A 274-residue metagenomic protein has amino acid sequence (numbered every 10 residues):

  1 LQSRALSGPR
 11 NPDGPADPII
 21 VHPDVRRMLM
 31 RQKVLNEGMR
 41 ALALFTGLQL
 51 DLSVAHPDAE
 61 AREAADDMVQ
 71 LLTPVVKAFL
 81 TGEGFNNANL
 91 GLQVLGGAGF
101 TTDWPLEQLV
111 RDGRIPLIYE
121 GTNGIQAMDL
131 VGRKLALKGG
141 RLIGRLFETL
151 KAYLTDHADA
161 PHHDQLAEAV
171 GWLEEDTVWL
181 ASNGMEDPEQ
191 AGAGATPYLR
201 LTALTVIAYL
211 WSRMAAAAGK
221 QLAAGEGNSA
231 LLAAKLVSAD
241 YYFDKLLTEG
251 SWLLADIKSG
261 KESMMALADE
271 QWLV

Functional and structural regions predicted by a protein language model:
L1-P15, L35-P57, L80-A98, K134-A160 (+3 more regions): Long, well-ordered alpha-helical segments
N11-E63, T101-E120, G124-I125, D129-L137: Acidic/histidine-rich catalytic neighborhood
P12-I20, D58-A65, W179-A191, G227: Short, charged/polar, low-complexity loop and linker segments that flank or interrupt alpha-helical bundles
P18-Q32, M68-A78, L236-S238: Alpha-helical scaffold segments that form or flank carboxylate-/histidine-based iron centers
M28-R31, G38, F79, Q165 (+1 more regions): Alpha-helical initiation/capping and key positions within long helical/coiled-coil segments
F45, D67-F147, Y241-L273: Alpha-helix capping/hinge segments and adjacent helical runs
L137, A152-V274: C-terminal amphipathic alpha-helical interaction region
